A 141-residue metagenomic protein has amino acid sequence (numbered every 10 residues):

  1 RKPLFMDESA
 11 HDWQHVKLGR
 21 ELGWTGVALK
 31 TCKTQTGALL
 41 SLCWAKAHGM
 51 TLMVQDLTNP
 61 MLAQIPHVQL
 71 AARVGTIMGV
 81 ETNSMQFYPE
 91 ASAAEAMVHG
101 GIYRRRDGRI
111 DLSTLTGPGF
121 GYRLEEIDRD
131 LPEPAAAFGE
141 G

Functional and structural regions predicted by a protein language model:
R1-L57, A63-Q64: Catalytic core of soluble alpha/beta enzymes
L57-G141: Flexible C-terminal active-site loop/helix
